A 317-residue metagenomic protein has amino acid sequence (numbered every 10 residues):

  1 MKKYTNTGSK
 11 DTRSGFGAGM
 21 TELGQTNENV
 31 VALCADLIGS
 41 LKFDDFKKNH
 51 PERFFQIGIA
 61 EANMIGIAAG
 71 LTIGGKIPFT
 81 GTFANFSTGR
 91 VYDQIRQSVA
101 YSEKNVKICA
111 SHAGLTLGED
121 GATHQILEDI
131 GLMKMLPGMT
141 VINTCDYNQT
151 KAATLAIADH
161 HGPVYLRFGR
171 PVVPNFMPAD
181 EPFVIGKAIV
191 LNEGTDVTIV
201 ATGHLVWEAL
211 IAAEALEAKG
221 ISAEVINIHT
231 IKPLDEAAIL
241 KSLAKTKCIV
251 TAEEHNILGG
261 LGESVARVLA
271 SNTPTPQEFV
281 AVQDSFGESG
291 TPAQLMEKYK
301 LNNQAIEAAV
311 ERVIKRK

Functional and structural regions predicted by a protein language model:
M1-R167, P182: Thiamine diphosphate
K2, R13-G15, T26-N29, L37-K48 (+2 more regions): Thiamine diphosphate
